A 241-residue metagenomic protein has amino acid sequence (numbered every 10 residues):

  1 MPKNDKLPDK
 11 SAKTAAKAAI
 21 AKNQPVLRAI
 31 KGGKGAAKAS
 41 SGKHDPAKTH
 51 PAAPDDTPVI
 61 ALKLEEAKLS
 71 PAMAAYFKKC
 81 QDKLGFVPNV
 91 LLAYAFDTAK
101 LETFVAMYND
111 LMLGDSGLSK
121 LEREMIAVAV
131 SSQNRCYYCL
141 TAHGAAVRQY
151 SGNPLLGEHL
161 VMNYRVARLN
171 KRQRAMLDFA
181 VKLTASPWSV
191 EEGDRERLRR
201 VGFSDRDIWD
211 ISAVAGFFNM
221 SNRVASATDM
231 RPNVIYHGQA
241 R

Functional and structural regions predicted by a protein language model:
P2-R241: Hydrophobic alpha-helical segments
